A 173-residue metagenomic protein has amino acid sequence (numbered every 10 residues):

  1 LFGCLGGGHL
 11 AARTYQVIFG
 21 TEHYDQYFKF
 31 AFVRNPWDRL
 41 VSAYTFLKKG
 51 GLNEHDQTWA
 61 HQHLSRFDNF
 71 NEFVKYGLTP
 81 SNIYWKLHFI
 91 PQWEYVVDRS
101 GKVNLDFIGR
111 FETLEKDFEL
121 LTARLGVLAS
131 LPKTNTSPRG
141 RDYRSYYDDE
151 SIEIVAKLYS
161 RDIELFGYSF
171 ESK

Functional and structural regions predicted by a protein language model:
L1-K173: Membrane-interface amphipathic segments in extracytoplasmic regions
